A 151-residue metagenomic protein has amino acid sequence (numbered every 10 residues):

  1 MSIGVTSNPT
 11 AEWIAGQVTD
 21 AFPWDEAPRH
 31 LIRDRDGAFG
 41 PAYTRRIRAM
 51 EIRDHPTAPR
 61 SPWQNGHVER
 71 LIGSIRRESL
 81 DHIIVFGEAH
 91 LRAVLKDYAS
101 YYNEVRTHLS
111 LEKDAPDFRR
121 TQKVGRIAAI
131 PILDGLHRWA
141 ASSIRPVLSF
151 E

Functional and structural regions predicted by a protein language model:
M1-E151: Charged DNA-binding/catalytic regions of mobile-element recombinases
